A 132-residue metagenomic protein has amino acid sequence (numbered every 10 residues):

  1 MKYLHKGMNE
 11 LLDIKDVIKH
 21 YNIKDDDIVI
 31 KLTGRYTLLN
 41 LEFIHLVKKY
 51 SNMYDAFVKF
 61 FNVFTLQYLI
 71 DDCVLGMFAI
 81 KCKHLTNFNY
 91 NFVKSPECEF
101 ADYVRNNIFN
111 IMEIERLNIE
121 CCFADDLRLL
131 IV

Functional and structural regions predicted by a protein language model:
M1-V132: ER/Golgi luminal nucleotide-sugar-dependent glycosyltransferases, focusing on the catalytic module
